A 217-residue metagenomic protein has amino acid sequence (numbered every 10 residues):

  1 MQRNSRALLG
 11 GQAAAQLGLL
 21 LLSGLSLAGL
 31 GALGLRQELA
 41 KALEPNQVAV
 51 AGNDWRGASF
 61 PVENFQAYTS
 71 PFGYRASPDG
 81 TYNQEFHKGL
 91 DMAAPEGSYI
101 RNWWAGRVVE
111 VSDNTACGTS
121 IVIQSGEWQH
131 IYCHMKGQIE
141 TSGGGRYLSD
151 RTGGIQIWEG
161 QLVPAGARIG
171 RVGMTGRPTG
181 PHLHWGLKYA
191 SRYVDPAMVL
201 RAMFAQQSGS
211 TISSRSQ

Functional and structural regions predicted by a protein language model:
M1-A51, R215-Q217: N-terminal secretion targeting segments of exported proteins
L35-S120, S125-G126, Q138, A165 (+5 more regions): Surface-exposed, glycine-biased beta-strand/turn segments
P95, R101-N102, V111, W128-G166: Short histidine-centered loop motifs in beta-beta connectors
E127-W128, S191: Glycine-centered tight beta-turn/hairpin loop motif at sheet-sheet or coil-to-beta transitions
C133, D195-A197: Catalytic Cys-His active-site segments of thiol-dependent hydrolases/isopeptidases
L183-S191: A short hydrophobic beta-strand segment most commonly corresponding to one strand of the jelly-roll/cupin
